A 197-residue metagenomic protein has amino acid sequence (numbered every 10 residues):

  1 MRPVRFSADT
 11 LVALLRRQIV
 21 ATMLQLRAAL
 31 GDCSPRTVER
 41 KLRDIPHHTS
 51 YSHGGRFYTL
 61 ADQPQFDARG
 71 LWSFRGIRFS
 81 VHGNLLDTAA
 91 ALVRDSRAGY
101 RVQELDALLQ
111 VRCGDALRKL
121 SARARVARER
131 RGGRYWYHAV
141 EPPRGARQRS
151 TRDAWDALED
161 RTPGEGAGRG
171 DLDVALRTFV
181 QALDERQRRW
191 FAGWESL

Functional and structural regions predicted by a protein language model:
M1-R56: Eukaryotic partner-binding/assembly regions in large regulatory complexes
M1-T10, G76-N84, P163-A192: Short, Lys/Arg-enriched anionic-surface-contact patches
S7-Q18, A89-V93, E185-L197: Short, amphipathic alpha-helical "recognition" segments used to contact nucleic acids or chromatin
V20-L30, S96-L108: Short acidic, hydrophobic short linear motifs in intrinsically disordered regions
D32-K41, L109-S121: Short amphipathic alpha-helical interaction segments
R43-N84, A122-E159: Charged low-complexity interaction tracts in eukaryotic proteins
S73-G76, E104-L108, F191-E195: Structural detector for internal amphipathic alpha-helices that build alpha-solenoid repeat scaffolds
F74-R101: Short, solvent-exposed interaction modules
